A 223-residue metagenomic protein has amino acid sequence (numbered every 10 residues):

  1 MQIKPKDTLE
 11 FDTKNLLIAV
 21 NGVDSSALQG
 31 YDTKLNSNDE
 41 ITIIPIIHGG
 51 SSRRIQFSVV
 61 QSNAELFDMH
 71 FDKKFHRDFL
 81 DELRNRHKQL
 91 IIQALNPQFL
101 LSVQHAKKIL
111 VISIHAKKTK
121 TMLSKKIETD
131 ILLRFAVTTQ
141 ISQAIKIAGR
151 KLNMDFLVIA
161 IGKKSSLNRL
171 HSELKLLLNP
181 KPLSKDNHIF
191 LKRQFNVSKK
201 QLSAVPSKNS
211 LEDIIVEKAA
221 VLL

Functional and structural regions predicted by a protein language model:
M1-R53: Ubiquitin-like/PB1-type beta-grasp interaction modules and other compact soluble beta-rich domains
L17, I91-Q93, D155-I159: Structural motif
R53-F67: Generic N-terminal amphipathic, Lys/Arg-enriched alpha-helix
I55-F57, D81-R84, I145-G149: A generic local secondary-structure boundary/capping motif
E65-K125: N-terminal interaction modules that seed assembly of large macromolecular complexes
F79-E82, A144, L170-E173: Hydrophobic side chains in well-ordered alpha-helices
A106-I161: Ordered, amphipathic secondary-structure segments that act as subunit-interaction surfaces in large macromolecular
R150-L223: Glycine-rich, aromatic-bearing surface loops/beta-hairpins
